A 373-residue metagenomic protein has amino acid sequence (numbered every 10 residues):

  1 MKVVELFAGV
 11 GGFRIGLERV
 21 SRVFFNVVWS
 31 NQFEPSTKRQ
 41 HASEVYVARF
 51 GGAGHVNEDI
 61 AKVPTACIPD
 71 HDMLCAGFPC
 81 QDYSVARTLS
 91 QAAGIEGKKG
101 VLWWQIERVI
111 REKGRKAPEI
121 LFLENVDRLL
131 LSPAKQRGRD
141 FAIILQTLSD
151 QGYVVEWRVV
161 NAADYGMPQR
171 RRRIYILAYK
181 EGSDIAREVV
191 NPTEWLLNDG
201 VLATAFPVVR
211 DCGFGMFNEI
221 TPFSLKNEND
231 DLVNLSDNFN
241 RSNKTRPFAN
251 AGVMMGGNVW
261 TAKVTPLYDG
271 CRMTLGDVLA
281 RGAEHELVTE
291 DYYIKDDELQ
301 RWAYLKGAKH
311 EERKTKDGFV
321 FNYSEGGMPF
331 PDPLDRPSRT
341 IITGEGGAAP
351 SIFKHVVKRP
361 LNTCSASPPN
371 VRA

Functional and structural regions predicted by a protein language model:
M1-A117, V126-A142, S149: Core alpha/beta nucleotide-donor-binding catalytic domains of modification enzymes
G11, P79-Y83, D127-R128, A163-G166 (+2 more regions): Short, solvent-exposed loop/turn segments at secondary-structure junctions
N57-E58, Y153-D164: Conserved S-adenosyl-L-methionine
A66-I68, G166-Q169: Short glycine-biased active-site loop of nucleotidyltransferases that positions the nucleotide triphosphate and helps
I144, E156, R170-I174, P337: Residues that flank catalytic or metal-binding motifs in active/ligand-binding sites
M167-A249: Flexible, glycine-/basic-rich loop-and-beta segments that form/coincide with the SAM-dependent methyltransferase
K244-A373: C-terminal target-recognition/interaction regions appended to catalytic cores
